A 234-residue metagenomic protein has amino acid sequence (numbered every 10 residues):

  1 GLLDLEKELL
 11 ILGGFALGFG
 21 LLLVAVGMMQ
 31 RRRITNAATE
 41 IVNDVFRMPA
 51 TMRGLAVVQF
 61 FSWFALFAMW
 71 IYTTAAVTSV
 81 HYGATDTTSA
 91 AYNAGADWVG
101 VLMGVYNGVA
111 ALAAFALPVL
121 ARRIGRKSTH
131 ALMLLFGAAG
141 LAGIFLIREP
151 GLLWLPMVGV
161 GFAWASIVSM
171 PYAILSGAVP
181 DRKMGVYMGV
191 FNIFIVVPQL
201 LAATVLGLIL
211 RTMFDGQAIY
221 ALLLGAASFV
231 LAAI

Functional and structural regions predicted by a protein language model:
G1-V57: Juxtamembrane intracellular "pre-TM" segments in multi-pass secondary transporters
L2-I11, L208-V230: A membrane-interface helix-boundary motif in multi-pass transporters
L3-G13, G83-G108, Y220: Loop-to-transmembrane helix entry
A96, V179-F191: Loop-to-transmembrane helix entry/capping segments in MFS-fold secondary transporters and related SLC/MFSD carriers
L112-R126, L210: Helix-to-loop junctions at the C-terminal end of transmembrane segments in multipass secondary transporters
L135-R148: C-terminal ends and interior cores of transmembrane alpha-helices in multi-pass membrane transporters/permeases
F145-M157: Helix-loop junctions at membrane interfaces in 12-TM secondary transporters
S166-P180: Intracellular juxtamembrane helix-capping segments at the cytosolic ends of symmetry-related transmembrane helices
